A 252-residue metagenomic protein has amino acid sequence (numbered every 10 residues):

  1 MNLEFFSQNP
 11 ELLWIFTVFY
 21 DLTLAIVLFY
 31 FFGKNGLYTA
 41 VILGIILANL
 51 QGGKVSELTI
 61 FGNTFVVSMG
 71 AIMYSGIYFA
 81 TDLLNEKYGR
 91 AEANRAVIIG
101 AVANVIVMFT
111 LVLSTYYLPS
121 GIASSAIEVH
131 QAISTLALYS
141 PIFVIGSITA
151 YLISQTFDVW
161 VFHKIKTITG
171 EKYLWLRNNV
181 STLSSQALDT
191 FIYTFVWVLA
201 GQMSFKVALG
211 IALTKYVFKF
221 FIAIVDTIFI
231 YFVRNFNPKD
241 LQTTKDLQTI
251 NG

Functional and structural regions predicted by a protein language model:
M1-L84, A91: Hydrophobic transmembrane alpha-helices
L50-F61, K87, F109-I122: Transmembrane alpha-helix boundary signature
I98, V102-S124, Y151, Q155: Transmembrane alpha-helix/helix-exit interface in multi-pass inner-membrane proteins
L111, T115, P119, Y193-Q202 (+1 more regions): Juxtamembrane/transmembrane-helix interface segments of polytopic membrane transporters
S114-I142: Membrane-interface interhelical connector segments
S134-A150, I165-T169, R177, Q202-D240 (+1 more regions): Membrane-embedded alpha-helical bundles of multi-pass transporters/translocases, especially carrier/permease families
I168-A187: Internal alpha-helical transmembrane segments of multi-pass membrane proteins
